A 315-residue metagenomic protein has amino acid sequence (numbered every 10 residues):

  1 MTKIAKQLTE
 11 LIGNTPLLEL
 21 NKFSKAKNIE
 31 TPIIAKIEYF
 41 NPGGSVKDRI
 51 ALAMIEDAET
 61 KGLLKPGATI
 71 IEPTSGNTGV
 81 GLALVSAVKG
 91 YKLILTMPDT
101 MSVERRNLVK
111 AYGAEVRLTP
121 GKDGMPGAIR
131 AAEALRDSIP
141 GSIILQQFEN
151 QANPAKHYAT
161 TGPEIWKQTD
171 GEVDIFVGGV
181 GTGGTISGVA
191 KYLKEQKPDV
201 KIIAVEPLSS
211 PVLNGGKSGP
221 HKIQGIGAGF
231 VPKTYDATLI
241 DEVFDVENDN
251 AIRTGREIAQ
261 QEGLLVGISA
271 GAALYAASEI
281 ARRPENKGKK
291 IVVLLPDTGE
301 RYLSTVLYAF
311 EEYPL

Functional and structural regions predicted by a protein language model:
M1-L315: PLP-dependent amino-acid enzyme catalytic core
